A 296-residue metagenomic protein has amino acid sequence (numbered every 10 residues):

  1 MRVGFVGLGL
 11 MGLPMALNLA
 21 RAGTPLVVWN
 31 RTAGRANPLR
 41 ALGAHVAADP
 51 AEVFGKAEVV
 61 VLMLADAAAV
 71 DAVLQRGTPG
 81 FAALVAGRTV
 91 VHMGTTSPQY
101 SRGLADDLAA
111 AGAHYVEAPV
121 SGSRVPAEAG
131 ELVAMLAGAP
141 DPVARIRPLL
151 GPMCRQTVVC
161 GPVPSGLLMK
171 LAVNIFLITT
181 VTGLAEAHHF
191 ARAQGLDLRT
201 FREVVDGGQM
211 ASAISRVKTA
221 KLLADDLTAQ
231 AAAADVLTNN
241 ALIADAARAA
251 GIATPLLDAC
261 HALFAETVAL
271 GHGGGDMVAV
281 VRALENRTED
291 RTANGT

Functional and structural regions predicted by a protein language model:
M1-G55, V59-L62, R88, M93 (+1 more regions): NAD(P)+-binding Rossmann beta1-loop-alpha1 motif at the extreme N-terminus of oxidoreductases
V3, T95-N174: Rossmann-fold dinucleotide-binding core
L26, V46, Y115-V116, T157 (+2 more regions): Hydrophobic beta-strand scaffold residues
P50-Y115: Rossmann-fold NAD(P) dinucleotide-binding segment
S165-R287: Helical "substrate-binding/catalytic lid" subdomain of Rossmann-like NAD(P)-dependent dehydrogenases/reductases
